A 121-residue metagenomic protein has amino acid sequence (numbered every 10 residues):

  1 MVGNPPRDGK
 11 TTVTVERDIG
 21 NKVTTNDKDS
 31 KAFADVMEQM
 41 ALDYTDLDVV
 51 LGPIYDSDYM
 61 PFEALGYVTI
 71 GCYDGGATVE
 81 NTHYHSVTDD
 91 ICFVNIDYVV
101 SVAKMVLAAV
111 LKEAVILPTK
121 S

Functional and structural regions predicted by a protein language model:
M1-T69: Metal-dependent peptidase/peptidase-like ectodomains
G3, P61-E63, V68-Y73, H85 (+2 more regions): Structural recognition of the beta-strand scaffold that forms the well-ordered cores of secreted hydrolase catalytic
N4-G9, T78-Y84: Short acidic/His/Gly/Ser-rich catalytic and metal-binding motifs that mark active-site loops of diverse hydrolases
N26-K31, G66-V68, A77-E80, V100 (+1 more regions): Extracytoplasmic low-complexity repetitive segments enriched in small/polar residues
M37-T45, Y73, A109-L117: Sec/Tat-exported extracytoplasmic proteins
L51, D74, N95: Active-site proximal loops enriched in glycine and acidic residues that flank catalytic Cys/His/Asp and coordinate
V79-S121: His/Asp/Glu-rich mid-to-C-terminal helical/loop segments that flank catalytic regions of hydrolases
